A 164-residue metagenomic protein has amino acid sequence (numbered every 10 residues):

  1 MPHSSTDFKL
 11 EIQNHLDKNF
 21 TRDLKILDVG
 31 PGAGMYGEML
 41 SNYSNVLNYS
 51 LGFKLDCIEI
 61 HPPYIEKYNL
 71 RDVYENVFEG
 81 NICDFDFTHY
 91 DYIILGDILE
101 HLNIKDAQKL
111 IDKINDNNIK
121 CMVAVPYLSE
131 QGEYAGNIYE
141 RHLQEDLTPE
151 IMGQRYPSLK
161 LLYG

Functional and structural regions predicted by a protein language model:
M1-L16: Class I SAM-dependent methyltransferase Rossmann-like catalytic core, especially the SAM/SAH-binding loop
P2-T6, M35, I82-D84, L95 (+1 more regions): S-adenosyl-L-methionine-dependent methyltransferase catalytic module, highlighting the catalytic core
D23-G32: Conserved class I S-adenosyl-L-methionine
L24, E75, D91, I119: Conserved acidic residues
G34-M35, L40-E75, I82: Class I SAM-dependent methyltransferase SAM/SAH-binding core
Y90-D97: Short SAM/SAH-binding signature in class I
